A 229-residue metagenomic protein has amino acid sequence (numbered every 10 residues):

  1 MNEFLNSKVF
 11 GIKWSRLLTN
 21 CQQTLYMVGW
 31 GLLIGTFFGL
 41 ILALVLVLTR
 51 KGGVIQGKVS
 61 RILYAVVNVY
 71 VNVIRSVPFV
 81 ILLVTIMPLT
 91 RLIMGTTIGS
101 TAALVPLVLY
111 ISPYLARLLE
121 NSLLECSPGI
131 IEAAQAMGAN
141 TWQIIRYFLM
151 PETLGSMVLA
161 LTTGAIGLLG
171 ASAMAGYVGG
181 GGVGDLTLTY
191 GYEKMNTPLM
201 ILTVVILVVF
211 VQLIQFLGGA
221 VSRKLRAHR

Functional and structural regions predicted by a protein language model:
M1-N20: Short, strongly hydrophobic alpha-helical membrane anchors
L17, C21, L25, V66 (+6 more regions): Hydrophobic alpha-helical elements at and bordering transmembrane segments of multi-pass membrane proteins
L18-L124, L159-I166, I206-I214: Membrane-water interface segments at the C-terminal ends of transmembrane alpha-helices in multi-pass inner-membrane
L25, A139-A171, G218: Transmembrane alpha-helices
V45-K51, A136, M200-R229: C-terminal transmembrane helix and the adjacent membrane-cytosol boundary/short C-terminal tail of inner/organellar
K51, I55, V59-R61, L124-I131 (+3 more regions): Juxtamembrane helix-boundary/capping and inter-helix hinge elements in multi-pass membrane proteins
L89-L92, A160-V209, F216: Non-cytoplasmic
L118-M157, T187, A227: Short cytoplasmic-facing helical segments at TM-TM junctions of multi-pass membrane proteins
